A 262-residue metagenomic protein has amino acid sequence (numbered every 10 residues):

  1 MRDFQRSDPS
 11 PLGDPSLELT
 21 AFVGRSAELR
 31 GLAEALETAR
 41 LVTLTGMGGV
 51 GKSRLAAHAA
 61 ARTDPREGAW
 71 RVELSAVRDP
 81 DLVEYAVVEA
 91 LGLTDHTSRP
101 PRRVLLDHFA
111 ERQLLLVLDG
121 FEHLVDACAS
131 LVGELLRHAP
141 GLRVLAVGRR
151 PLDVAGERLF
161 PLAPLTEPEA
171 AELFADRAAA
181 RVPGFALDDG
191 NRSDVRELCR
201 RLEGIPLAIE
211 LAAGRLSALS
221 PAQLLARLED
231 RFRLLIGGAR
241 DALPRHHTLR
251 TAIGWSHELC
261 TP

Functional and structural regions predicted by a protein language model:
M1-P262: Aliphatic-rich helical/repeat scaffold segments used for oligomerization and domain docking
